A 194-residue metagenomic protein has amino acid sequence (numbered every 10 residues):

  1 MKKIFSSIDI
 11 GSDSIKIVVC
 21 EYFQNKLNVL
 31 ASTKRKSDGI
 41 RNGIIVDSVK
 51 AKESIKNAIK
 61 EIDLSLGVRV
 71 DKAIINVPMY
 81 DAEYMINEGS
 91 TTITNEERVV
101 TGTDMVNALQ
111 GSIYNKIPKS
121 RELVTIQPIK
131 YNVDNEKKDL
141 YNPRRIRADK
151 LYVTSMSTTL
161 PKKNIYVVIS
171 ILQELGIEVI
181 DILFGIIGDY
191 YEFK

Functional and structural regions predicted by a protein language model:
M1-S14, E21-A73, V77-K194: Nucleotide/phosphate-binding catalytic cleft detector across ATP-hydrolyzing and phosphate-transferring enzymes
